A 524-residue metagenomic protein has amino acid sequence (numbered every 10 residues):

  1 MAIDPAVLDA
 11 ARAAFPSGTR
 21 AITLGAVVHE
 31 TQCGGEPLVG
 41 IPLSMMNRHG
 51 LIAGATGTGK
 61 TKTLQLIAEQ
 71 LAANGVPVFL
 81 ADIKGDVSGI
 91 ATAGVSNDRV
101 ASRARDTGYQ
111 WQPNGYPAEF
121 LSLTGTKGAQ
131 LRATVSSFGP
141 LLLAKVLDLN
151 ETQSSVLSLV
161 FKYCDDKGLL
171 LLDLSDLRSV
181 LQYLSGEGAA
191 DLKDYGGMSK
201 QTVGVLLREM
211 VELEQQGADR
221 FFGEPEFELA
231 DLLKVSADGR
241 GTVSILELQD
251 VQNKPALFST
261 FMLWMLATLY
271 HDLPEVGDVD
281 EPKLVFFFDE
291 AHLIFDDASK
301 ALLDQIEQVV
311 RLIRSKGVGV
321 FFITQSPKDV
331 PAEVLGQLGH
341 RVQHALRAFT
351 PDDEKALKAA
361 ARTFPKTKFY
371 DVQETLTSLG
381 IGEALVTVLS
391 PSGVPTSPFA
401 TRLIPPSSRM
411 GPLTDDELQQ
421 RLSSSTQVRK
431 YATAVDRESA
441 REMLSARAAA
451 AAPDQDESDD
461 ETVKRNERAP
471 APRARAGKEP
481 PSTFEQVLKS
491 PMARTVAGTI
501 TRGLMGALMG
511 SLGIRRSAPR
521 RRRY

Functional and structural regions predicted by a protein language model:
M1, A6-V7, A11-P16, V28 (+5 more regions): Conserved P-loop NTPase motor module
M1-R103, A133, A144, H271-V276 (+6 more regions): Accessory regions of macromolecular translocation/handling assemblies
A2-I3, L66-A68, A91-Q110, Q308-V394: Conserved ATP-driven motor cores of ASCE-family P-loop NTPases powering translocation/secretion/packaging/pilus
A13-P16, E30-C33, P42-S44, E69 (+8 more regions): Replace "in large, NTP-powered and nucleic-acid-processing enzymes" with "in large, NTP-powered factors and other
S44, A53-A55, A81, L121-L123 (+7 more regions): Generic beta-strand/beta-sheet core signal
R48, G59, D86-S88, K127-A129 (+6 more regions): Flexible loop/turn segments at secondary-structure boundaries
G57, L147-N150, G196, D296-S299 (+8 more regions): Hydrophobic alpha-helical scaffolding
A68-V78, G85-Q308, V334, S378-L379 (+1 more regions): P-loop NTPase motor domains
